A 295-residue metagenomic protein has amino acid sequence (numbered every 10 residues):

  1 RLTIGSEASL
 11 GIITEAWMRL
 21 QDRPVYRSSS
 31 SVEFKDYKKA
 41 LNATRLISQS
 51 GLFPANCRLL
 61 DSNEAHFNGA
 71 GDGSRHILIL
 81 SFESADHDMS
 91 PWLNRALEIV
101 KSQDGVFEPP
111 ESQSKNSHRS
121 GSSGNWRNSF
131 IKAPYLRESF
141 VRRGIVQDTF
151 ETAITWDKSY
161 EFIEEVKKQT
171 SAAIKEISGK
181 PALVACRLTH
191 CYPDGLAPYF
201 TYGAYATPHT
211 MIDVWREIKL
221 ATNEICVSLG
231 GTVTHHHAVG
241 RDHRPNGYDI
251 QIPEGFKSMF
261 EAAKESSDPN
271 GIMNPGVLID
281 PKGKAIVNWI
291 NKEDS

Functional and structural regions predicted by a protein language model:
R1-R23, V233-V239: FAD-binding core of FAD-dependent oxidoreductases, characterized by glycine-rich FAD pyrophosphate-binding loops
I4, I12-T14, A55-L59, P109 (+2 more regions): General beta-strand structural signal in soluble alpha/beta enzymes
I13-T14, Q21, E161, H243 (+1 more regions): Generic hydrophobic alpha-helical membrane-span motif
M18-D22, S28-A221, I225, L229: C-terminal substrate-recognition/cap domain of FAD-linked oxidoreductases
E111, V233-V239, G276-L278: Acidic carboxylate-rich catalytic motifs and surrounding loops in phosphoryl-/glycosyl-chemistry enzymes
A206, I212-I218, I225, A238-N246 (+2 more regions): Shared catalytic-loop signature of beta/alpha-barrel
V227, G231-T234, I272: Charged/polar positions within long, soluble alpha-helices
G240-S295: Activity-critical C-terminal alpha-helical subdomain
